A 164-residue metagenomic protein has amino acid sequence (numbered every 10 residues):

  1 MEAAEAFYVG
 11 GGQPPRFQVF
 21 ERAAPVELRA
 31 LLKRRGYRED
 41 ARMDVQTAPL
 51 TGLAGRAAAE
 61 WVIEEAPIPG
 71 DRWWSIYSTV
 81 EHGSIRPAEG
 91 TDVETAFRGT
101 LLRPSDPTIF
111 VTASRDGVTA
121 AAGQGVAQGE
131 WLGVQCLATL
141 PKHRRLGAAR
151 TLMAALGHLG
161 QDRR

Functional and structural regions predicted by a protein language model:
M1-E5, C136-P141, R145-D162: Conserved acetyl-CoA-binding loop-helix of GNAT-fold acetyltransferases
E2-R72, H82-I85: Acyl-donor-binding surface of acyltransferase catalytic domains
F7-Y8, L101-P104, L159-G160: Hydrophobic helix-cap positions at the C-terminus of alpha-helices in RecA-like/P-loop ATPase nucleotide-binding cores
G12-Q13, D162-R164: Short, high-confidence coil segments that cap the C-terminus of an alpha-helix and link into the following beta-strand
F20, E130-P141: Conserved acetyl-CoA binding element of GNAT-fold acetyltransferases
K33, A96-G99, M153-A155: A generic local structural motif
L50-L53, D116-G117, K142: Short loop segments at secondary-structure junctions
A59-L132: Flexible, substrate/cofactor-facing loop regions flanked by secondary structure within enzyme catalytic domains
